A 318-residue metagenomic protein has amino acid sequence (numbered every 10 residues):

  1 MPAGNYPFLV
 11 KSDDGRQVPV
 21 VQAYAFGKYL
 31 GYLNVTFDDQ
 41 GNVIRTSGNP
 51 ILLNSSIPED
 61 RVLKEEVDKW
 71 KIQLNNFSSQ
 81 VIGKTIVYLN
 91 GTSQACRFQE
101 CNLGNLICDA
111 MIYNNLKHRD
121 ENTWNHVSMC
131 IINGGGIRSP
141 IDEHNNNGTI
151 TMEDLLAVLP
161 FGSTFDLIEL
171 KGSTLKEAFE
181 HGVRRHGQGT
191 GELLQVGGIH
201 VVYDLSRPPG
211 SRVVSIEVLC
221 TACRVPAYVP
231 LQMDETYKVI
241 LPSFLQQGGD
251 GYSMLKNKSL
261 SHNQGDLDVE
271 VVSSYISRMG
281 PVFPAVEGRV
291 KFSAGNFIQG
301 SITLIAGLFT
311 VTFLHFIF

Functional and structural regions predicted by a protein language model:
F8-F318: Catalytic centers of hydrolytic enzymes
